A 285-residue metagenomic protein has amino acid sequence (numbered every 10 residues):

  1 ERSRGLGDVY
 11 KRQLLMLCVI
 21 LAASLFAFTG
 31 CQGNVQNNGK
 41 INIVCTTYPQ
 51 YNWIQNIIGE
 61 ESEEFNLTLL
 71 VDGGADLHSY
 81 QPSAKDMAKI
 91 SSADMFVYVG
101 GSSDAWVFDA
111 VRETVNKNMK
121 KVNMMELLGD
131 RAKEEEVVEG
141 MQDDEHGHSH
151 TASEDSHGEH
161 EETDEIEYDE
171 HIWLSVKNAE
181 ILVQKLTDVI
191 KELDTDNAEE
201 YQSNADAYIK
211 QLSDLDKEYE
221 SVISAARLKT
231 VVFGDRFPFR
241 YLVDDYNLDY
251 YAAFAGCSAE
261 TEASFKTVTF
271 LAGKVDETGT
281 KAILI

Functional and structural regions predicted by a protein language model:
E1, A22-A23, N38: Compositionally biased, intrinsically disordered low-complexity segments
E1-Q13: Single conserved hydrophobic/aromatic residue that forms the stacking wall/gate of nucleotide- or nucleobase-binding
L6, M16-L17, N38, I54: Low-complexity, intrinsically disordered short peptide segments enriched in small/polar/basic residues
R12-G33: Sec-dependent N-terminal signal peptides of Gram-positive bacterial secreted proteins and lipoproteins
A27-I285: Extracytoplasmic metal-acquisition and chelation regions
